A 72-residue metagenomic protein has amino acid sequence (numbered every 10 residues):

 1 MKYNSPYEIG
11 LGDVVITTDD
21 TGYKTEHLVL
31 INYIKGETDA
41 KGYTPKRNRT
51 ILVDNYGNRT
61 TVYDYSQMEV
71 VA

Functional and structural regions predicted by a protein language model:
M1-V14: Mixed-charge, Lys/Arg-rich low-complexity intrinsically disordered regions
V14, I34-D39, Y56, Q67: Intrinsic disorder/low-complexity segments
G22-D39: Short beta-strand-centered aromatic/proline hotspots
K41-Y43: Short histidine-centered beta-strand/loop micro-motifs that create catalytic or ligand/metal-coordination sites
P45-A72: Intrinsically disordered, low-complexity, charged/polar segments
